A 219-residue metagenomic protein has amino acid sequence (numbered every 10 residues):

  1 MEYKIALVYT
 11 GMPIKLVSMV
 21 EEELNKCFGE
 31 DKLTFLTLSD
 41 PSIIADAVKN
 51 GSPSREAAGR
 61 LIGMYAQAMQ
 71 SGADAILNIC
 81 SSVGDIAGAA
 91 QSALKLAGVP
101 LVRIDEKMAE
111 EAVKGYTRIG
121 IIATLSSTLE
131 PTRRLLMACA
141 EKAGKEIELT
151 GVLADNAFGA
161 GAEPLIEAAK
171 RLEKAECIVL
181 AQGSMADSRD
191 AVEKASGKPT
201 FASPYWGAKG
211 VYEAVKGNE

Functional and structural regions predicted by a protein language model:
M1-E219: Non-catalytic structural scaffold of enzyme domains
